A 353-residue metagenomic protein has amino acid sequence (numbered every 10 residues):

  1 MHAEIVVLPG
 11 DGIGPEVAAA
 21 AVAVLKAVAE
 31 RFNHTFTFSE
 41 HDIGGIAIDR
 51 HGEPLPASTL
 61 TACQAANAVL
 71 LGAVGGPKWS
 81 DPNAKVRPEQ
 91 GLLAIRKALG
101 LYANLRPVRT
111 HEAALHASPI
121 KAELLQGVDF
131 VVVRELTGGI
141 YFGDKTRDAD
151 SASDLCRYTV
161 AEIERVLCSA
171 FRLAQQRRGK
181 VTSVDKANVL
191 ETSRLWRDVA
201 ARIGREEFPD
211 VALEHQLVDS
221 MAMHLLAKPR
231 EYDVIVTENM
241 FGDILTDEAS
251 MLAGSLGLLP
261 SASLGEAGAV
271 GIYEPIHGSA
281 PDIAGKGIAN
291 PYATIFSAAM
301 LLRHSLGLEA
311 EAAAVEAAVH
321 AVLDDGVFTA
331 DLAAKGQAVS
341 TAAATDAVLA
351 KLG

Functional and structural regions predicted by a protein language model:
V6-A23, A27-A29, A149-D219, E231: Glycine-rich phosphate/diphosphate-binding loop of Rossmann-like nucleotide-binding domains
D11-G14, N67, V133, A170 (+4 more regions): Buried hydrophobic positions in well-ordered alpha/beta secondary-structure cores of metabolic enzymes
A21, L25, A200, T294-S305 (+1 more regions): Buried hydrophobic packing segments
N33-A57, L225: N-terminal beta-loop-helix "entrance" segment that forms/cooperates in small-molecule cofactor or anionic ligand
G45-I48, R109, L226-V327: Glycine-rich phosphate/nucleotide-binding loop
D49-S153, M240-G242: N-terminal glycine-rich phosphate/adenylate-binding segment common to multiple enzyme folds
L101, V108-I140, R157, A161 (+1 more regions): Short, glycine-/small-residue-rich phosphate/pyrophosphate-handling segment
T137-S183, A187-E191, A310, A314-G353: Glycine-rich phosphate/pyrophosphate-binding loop and the adjoining helix
